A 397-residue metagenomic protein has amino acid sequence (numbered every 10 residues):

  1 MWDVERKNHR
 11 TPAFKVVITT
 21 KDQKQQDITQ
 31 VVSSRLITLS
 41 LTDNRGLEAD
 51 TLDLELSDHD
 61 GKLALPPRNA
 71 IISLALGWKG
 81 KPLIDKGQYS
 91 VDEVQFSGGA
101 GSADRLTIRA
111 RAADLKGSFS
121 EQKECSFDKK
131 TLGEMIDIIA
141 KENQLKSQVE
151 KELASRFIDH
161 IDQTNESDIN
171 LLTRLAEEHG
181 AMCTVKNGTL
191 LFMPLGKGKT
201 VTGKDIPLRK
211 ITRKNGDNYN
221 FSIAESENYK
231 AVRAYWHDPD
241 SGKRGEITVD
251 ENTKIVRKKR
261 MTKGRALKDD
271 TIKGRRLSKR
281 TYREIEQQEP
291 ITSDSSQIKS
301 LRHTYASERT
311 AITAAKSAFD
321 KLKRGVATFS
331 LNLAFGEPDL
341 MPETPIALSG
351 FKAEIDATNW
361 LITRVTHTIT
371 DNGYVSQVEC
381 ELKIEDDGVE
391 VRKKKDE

Functional and structural regions predicted by a protein language model:
M1-G117: Assembly/oligomerization scaffold segments
W2, R105-D114, V149-N228: Short beta-strand-centered interaction patches in the first periplasmic/extracellular domains of large envelope
L39-A64, N215-E397: An acidic/polar, Gly/Ser/Thr-rich interaction patch typically located in mid-to-C-terminal regions of proteins
L76-W78, P194, G350: Conserved "cap/hinge" positions at secondary-structure junctions
Q88, G133-I136, I169-T173, A231-V232 (+2 more regions): Extracytoplasmic/secreted envelope proteins and their assembly/folding machinery, especially bacterial periplasmic
Q88-S97, C125, K197-K199, N359-D371: Short, compositionally biased
A113, T131-Q148, S307-T313: Glycine-rich, acidic and aromatic/proline-enriched surface loops and short helix-turn segments that act as binding
K116-I138, V149-R174, E178, S330 (+2 more regions): Short acidic/polar beta-strand-loop edge motifs in secreted extracellular and Gram-negative envelope-associated
